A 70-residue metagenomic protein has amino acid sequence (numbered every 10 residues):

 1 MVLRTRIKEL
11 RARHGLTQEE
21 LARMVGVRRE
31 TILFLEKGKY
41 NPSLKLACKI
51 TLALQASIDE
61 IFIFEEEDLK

Functional and structural regions predicted by a protein language model:
M1-R13: A short, Lys/Arg-rich alpha-helix, primarily the initiator
T5, G15-L16, P42-K45: Residue-level signal for the short linker/turn that defines the boundary of a DNA-recognition helix
A12, G26, K37, E66: Residue-level detection of the helix-turn-helix DNA-binding "recognition helix"
A12, R23, L52: Alpha-helical residues within the helix-turn-helix
L16-F34: Short alpha-helical DNA-recognition segment
K45-E60: DNA major-groove recognition helix of helix-turn-helix/homeodomain DNA-binding modules
I63-K70: Short, charged recognition helix plus adjacent turn of helix-turn-helix-like nucleic-acid-binding domains
